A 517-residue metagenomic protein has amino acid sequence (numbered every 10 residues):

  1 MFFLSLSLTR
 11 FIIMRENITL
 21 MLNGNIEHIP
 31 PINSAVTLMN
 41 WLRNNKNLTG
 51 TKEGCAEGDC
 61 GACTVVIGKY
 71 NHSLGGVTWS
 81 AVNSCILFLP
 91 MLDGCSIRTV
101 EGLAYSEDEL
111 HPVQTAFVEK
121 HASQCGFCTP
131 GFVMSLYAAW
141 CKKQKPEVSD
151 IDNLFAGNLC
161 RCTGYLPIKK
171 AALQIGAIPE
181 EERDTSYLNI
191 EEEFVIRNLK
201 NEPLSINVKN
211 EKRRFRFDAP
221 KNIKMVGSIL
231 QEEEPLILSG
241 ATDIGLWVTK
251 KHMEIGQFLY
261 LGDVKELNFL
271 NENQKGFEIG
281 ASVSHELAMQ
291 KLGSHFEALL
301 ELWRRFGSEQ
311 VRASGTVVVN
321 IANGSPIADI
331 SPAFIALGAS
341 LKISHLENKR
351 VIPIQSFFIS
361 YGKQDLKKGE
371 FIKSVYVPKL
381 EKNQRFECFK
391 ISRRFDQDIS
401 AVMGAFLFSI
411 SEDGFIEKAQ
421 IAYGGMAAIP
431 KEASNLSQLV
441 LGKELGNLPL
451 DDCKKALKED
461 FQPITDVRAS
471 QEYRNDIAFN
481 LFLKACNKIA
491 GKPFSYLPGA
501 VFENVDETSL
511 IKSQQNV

Functional and structural regions predicted by a protein language model:
M1-I13: Short, Lys/Arg-enriched N-terminal segments with co-localized hydrophobic residues within the first ~10-30 amino acids
M14-I18: Short structural boundary motif marking the start of a folded domain
M21, I26, V66-I67, P112-V118 (+3 more regions): C-terminal structural segment of proteins
I26-S34: Short, contiguous acidic and Ser/Thr-rich linear segments
N33-V65: A basic, amphipathic helix-loop patch mediating RNA/tRNA/ribosome contacts
C55, C60-C63, C85, C125-C128 (+2 more regions): Short cysteine clusters
V66-D93: Glycine-rich phosphate/adenylate-binding loop and adjacent beta-alpha elements of nucleotide- or dinucleotide-binding
